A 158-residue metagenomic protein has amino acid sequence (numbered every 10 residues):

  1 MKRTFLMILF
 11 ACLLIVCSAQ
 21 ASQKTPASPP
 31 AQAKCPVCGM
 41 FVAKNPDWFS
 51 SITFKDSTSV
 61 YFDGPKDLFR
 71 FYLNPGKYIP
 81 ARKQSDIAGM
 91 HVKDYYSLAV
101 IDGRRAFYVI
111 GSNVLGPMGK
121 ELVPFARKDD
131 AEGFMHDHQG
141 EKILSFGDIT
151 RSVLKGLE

Functional and structural regions predicted by a protein language model:
M1-T4: Positively charged n-region of N-terminal signal peptides that target proteins for export
M7-V16: Bacterial N-terminal signal peptides
A31: Short metal-coordination and nucleic-acid-contact micro-motifs, chiefly zinc-binding Cys/His arrays
C35: Short cysteine-rich clusters marking metal-coordination/redox-active sites
G39: Cys/His-coordinated zinc-binding microdomains
K44-D47: Short, non-ligating residues that shape and space the ligands of small metal-coordination modules and catalytic
T58-L68: Beta-edge loop/turn motif
A126-E158: C-terminal partner/receptor-binding element of secreted or periplasmic proteins
